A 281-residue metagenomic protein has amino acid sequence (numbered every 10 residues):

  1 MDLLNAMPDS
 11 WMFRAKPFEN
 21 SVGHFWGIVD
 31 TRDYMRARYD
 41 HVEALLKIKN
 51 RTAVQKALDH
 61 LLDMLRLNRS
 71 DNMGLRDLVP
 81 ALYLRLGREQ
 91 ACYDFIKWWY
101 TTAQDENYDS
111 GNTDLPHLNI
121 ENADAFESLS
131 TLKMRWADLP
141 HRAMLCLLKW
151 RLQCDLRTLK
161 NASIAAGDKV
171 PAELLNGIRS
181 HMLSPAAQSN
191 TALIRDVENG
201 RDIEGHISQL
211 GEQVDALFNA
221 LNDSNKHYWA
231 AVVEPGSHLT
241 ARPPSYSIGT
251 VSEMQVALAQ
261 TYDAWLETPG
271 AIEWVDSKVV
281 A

Functional and structural regions predicted by a protein language model:
M1-L65, Y100-Q104, N112-A281: N-terminal alpha-helical interaction modules that lie
A37, G74-D77: The tetratricopeptide repeat
A44-K47, P80-R85: Residue-level signature for tetratricopeptide repeat
V54-A57, A91-F95: Solenoid-repeat scaffolds in large eukaryotic assemblies
L61-L65, L75, L82-L84: Conserved catalytic-core segments centered on acid/base and nucleophilic motifs
L62, E89-A91: Preference for well-ordered, secondary-structure-rich cores of eukaryotic proteins
R69-S70, G87, Q104: Short coil turns that delineate tetratricopeptide repeat
C92-I96, E106-S110: Short acidic alpha-helical/loop segments enriched in Asp/Glu that coordinate divalent cations
